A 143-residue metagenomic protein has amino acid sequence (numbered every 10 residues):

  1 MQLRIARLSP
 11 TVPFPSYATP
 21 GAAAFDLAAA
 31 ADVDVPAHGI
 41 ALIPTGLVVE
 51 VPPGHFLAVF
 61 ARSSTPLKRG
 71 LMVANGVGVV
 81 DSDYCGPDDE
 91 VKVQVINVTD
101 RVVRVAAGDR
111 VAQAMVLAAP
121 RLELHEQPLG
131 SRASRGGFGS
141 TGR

Functional and structural regions predicted by a protein language model:
M1-R143: DUTPase catalytic domain/fold
